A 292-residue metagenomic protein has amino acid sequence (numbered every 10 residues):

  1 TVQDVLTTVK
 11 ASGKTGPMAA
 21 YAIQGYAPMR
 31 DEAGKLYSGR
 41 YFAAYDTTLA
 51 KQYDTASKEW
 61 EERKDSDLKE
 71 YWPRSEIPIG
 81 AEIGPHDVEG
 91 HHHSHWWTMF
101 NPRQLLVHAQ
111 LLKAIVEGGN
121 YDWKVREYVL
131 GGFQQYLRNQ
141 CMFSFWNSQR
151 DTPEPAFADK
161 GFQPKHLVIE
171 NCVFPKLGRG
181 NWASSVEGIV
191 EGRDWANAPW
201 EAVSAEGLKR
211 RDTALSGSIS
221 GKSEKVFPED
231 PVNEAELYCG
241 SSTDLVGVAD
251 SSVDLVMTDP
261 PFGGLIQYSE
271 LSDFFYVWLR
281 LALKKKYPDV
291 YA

Functional and structural regions predicted by a protein language model:
T1-A249, Y268-A292: Nucleic-acid modification enzymes, centered on SAM-dependent nucleic-acid methyltransferases
S252-V253: Local beta-strand N-terminus motif with an aromatic residue
V256-M257: Hydrophobic beta-strand segment of the Class I
P261: Conserved SAM-binding loop
L265: Short glycine-rich, flexible loops that bind phosphorylated cofactors or substrates
